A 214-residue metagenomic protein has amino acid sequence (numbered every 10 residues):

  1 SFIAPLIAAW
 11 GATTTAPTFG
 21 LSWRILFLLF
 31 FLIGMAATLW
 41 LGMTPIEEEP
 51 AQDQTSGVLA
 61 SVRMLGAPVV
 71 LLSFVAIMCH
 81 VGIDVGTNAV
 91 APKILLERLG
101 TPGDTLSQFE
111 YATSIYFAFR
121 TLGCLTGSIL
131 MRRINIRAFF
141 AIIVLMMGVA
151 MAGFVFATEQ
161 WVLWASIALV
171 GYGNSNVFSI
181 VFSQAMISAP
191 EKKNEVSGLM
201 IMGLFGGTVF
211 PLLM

Functional and structural regions predicted by a protein language model:
S1, S175-P190: Intracellular juxtamembrane helix-capping segments at the cytosolic ends of symmetry-related transmembrane helices
S1-A12, G198-P211: Glycine-rich segments within core transmembrane alpha-helices of 12-TM secondary carriers
F2-I46: Helix-loop-helix hairpin linking two adjacent transmembrane segments in secondary transporters
W23, D104-T113, L163, V196-S197: Juxtamembrane helix-start elements in MFS-like secondary transporters
I46-S73: Juxtamembrane intracellular "pre-TM" segments in multi-pass secondary transporters
R63-T121: Extracytoplasmic gate region of multi-pass secondary transporters
G123-I136: Helix-to-loop junctions at the C-terminal end of transmembrane segments in multipass secondary transporters
A138-G153: Structural signature of the two symmetry-related core transmembrane helices
